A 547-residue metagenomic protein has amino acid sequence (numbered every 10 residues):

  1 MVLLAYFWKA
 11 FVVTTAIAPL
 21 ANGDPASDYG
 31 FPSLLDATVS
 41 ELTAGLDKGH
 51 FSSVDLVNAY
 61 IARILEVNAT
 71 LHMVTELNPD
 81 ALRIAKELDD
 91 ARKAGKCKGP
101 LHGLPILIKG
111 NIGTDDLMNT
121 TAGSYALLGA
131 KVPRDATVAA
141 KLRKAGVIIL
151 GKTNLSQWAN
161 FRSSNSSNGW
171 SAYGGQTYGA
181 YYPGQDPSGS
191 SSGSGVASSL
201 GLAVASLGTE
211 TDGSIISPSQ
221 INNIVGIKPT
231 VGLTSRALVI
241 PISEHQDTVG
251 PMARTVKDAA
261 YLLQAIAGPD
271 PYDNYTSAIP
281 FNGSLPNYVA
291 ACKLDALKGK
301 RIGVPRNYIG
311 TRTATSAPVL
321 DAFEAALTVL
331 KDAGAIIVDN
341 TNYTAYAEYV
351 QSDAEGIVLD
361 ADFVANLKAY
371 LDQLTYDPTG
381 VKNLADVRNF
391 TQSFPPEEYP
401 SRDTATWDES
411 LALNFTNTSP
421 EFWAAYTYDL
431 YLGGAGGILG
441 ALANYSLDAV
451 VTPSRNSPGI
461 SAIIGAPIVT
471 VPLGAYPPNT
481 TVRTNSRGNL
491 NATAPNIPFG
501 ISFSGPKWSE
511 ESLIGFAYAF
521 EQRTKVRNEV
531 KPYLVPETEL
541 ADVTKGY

Functional and structural regions predicted by a protein language model:
V2-E87, K93, R306, T315 (+4 more regions): An N-terminal boundary/leader segment
D24-D212, T230, R254, N491: Gly/Ser-rich catalytic/binding loops embedded in alpha/beta enzyme cores
S40, A122-S124, Y178, S190 (+4 more regions): Flexible glycine/proline-enriched surface loops and loop-helix/loop-strand junctions
D47-K48, I61-A69, L82, K86-K93 (+9 more regions): Sec-exported extracytoplasmic/periplasmic mature domains
V57, K86, A317-N342, N366-D377 (+1 more regions): Acyltransferase
E66, S199-R306, T311-T313, E324 (+3 more regions): Structural helix-boundary/capping segments
H102-A122, A291, A296-N307, I357-G433 (+1 more regions): Short helix-loop capping/hinge segments that flank enzyme active sites or metal/cofactor-binding pockets
